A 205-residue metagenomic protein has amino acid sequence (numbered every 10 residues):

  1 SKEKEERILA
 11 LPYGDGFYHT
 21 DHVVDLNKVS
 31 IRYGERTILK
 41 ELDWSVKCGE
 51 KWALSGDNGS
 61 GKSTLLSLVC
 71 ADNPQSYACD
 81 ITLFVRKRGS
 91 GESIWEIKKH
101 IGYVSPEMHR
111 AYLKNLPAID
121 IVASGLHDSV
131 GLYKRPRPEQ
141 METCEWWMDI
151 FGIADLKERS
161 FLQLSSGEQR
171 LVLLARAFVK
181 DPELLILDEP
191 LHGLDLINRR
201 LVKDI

Functional and structural regions predicted by a protein language model:
S1-K28, I101, K134-P138: Pre-NBD coupling/linker segments of ABC/ABC-like ATPases
V24, I38-E41, K157: Conserved structural motif at the start of ABC-family nucleotide-binding domains
S55-D57: The feature captures the beta-strand-to-loop junction immediately N-terminal to the Walker
A123, P138-K157: Conserved ABC ATPase "signature" region
P136, S160-L164, E168: Conserved ABC ATPase signature
L174: Hydrophobic anchor residue at the start of the ABC signature
L185-E189: Catalytic Walker B motif of ABC-type/P-loop ATPase nucleotide-binding domains
